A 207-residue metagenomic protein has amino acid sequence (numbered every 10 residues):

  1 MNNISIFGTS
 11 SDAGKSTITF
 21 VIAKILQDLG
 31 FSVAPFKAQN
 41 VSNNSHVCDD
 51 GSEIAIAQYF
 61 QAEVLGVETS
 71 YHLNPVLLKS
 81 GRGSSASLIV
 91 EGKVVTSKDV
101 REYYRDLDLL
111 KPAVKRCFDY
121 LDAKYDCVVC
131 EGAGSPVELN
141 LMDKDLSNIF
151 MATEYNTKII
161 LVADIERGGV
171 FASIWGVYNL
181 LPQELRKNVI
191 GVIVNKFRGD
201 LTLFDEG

Functional and structural regions predicted by a protein language model:
M1-G207: Flexible phosphate-sensing "switch/lid" loops adjacent to ATP/NTP-binding sites across phosphate-transfer
